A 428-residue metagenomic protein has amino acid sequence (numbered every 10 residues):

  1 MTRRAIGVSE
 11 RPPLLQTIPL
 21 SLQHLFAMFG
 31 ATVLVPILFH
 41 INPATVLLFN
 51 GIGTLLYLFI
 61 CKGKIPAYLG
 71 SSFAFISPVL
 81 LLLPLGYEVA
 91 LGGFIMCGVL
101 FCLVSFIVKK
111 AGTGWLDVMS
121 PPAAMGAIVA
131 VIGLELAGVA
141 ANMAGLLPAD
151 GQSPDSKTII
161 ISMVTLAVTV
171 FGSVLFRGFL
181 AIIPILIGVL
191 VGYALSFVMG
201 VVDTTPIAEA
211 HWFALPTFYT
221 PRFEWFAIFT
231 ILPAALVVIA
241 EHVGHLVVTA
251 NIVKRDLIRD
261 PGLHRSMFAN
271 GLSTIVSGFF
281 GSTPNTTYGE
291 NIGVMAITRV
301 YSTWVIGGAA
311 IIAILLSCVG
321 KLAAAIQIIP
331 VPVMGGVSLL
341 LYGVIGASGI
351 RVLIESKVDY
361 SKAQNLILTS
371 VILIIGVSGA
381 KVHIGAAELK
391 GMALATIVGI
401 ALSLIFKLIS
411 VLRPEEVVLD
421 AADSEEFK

Functional and structural regions predicted by a protein language model:
M1-P66, A74-G86: N-terminal signal-anchor module of multipass membrane proteins
M1-R3, G7, R11, V168-G172 (+3 more regions): Hydrophobic transmembrane alpha-helices of multi-pass solute/ion transporters
R4-L15, L38-L58, P233-T303, L419-A421 (+1 more regions): Membrane-embedded helical hairpins/re-entrant loop segments and their flanking transmembrane helices within multi-pass
L15-M28, P154-L166, I183-P184, M199 (+2 more regions): Hydrophobic, membrane-embedded alpha-helices of multi-pass small-molecule transporters
P36-I41, A74-G86, K254, M295-T298 (+3 more regions): Membrane-interfacial helix-loop connectors
I41-L47, G63-F75, L116-M125, L180-L186 (+5 more regions): Short, non-helical or kinked segments that cap or interrupt transmembrane helices
P78-G86, S173, N291-I306, I312-S317: Interfacial segments of multi-pass membrane proteins
P84-T205, A310-V417: Membrane-embedded alpha-helical modules
